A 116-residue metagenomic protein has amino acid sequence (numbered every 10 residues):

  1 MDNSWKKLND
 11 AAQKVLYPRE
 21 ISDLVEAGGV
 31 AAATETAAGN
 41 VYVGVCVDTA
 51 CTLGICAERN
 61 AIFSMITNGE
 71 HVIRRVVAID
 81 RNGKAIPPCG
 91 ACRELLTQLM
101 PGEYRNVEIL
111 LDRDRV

Functional and structural regions predicted by a protein language model:
M1-S22, E70-V116: C-terminal binding/interaction regions
L24-E26: A short catalytic or substrate-binding loop motif that flags glycine-/basic-rich loops and adjacent residues that bind
G29-T36, N40: Short beta-strand scaffold segments in enzyme catalytic cores
V45-G54, R59: Compact, glycine-rich, soluble single-domain proteins
A57-V77: Short, solvent-exposed cationic patches
